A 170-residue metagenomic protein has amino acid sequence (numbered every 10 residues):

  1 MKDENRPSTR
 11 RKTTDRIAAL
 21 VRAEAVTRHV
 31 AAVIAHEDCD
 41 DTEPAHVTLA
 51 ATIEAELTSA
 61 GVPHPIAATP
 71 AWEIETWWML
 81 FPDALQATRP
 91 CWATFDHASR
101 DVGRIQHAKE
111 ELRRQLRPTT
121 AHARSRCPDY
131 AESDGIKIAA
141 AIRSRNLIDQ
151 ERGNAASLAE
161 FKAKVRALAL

Functional and structural regions predicted by a protein language model:
M1-L170: C-terminal accessory helical subdomains adjacent to catalytic cores in phosphodiester- and nucleotide-handling enzymes
